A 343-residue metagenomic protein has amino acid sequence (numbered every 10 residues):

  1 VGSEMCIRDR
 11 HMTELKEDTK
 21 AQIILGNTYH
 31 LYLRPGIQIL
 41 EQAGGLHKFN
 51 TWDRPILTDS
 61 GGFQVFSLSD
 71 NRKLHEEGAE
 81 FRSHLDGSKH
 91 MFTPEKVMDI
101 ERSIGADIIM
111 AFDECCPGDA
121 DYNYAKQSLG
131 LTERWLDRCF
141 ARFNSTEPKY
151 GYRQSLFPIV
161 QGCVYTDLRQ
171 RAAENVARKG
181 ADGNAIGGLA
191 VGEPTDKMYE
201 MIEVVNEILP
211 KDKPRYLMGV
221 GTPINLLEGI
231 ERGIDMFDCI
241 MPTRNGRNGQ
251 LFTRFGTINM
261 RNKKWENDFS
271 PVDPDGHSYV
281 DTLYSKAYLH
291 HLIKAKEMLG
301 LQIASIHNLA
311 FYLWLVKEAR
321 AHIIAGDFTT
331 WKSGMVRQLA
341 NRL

Functional and structural regions predicted by a protein language model:
V1-I7: Short, small-residue-biased leader/transition segments that mark boundaries at the very start of proteins
R8-D18, M91-I100, D167-N175, P223-L226: Short, acidic/polar
M12-L15, R34-L46, D70-K73: Glycine-rich loop at the start of a catalytic domain that most often binds anionic cofactors/ligands
D18-T19, I104, K179, R232: Structural motif
I24, D59, E101, P158 (+4 more regions): Conserved, mostly hydrophobic/aromatic
T28, G44-F143, V160-D167: Active-site beta->alpha loop and helix N-cap motifs at the rims of alpha/beta catalytic domains
D113-D119, D273-L343: C-terminal extensions of enzymes
G130-E133, R142, T146, G151-V272: Glycine-rich phosphate/ribose-binding loops and adjacent secondary-structure elements that form binding surfaces
